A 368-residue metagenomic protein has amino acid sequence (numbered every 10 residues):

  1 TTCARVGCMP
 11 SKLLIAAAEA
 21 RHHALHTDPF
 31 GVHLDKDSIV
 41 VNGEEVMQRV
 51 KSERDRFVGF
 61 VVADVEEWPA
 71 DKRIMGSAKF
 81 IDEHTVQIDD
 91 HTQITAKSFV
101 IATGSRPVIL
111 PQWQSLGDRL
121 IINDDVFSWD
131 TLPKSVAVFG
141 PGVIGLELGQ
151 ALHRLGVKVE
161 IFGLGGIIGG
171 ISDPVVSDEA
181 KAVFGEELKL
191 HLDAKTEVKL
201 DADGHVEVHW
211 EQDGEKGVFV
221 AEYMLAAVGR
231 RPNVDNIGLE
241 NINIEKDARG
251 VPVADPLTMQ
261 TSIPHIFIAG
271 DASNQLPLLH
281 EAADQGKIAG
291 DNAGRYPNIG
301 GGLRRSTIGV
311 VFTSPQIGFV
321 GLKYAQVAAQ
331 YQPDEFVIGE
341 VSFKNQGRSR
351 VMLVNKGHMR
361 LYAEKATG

Functional and structural regions predicted by a protein language model:
T1-L132, G165-G169, P174-D178, A182-H191 (+4 more regions): Glycine-rich flavin
V41, I101-A102, V138, A226-A227 (+1 more regions): Redox-cofactor binding/interface segments in oxidoreductases and associated redox assembly factors
D89-S98, G214-Y223, S262-I263: Core beta-strand elements of the Rossmann-like FAD/NAD(P) dinucleotide-binding domain in flavoenzyme oxidoreductases
V100, G104-S105, Q212, L225 (+1 more regions): Short glycine-/small-residue-rich Rossmann-like dinucleotide-binding loops
P107, G250-P264, R348-R360: FAD-binding beta-loop-beta segment adjacent to the flavin cofactor pocket
G117-L132, F219-P297: FAD-site-proximal beta/loop scaffold in flavoenzymes
D130-S172, L278: Rossmann-like NAD(P)H-binding beta-loop-alpha module
D173, R230-N233, A272-T367: Mid-to-C-terminal Rossmann-like scaffold of FAD/NAD(P)H-dependent oxidoreductases
